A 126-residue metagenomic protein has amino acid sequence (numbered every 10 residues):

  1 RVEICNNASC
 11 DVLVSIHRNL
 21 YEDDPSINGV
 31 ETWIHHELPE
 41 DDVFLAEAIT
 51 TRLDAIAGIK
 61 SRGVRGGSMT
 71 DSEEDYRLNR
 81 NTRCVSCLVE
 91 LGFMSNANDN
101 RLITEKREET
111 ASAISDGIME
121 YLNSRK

Functional and structural regions predicted by a protein language model:
R1-K126: Active-site-proximal helix/loop segments of hydrolytic enzymes
